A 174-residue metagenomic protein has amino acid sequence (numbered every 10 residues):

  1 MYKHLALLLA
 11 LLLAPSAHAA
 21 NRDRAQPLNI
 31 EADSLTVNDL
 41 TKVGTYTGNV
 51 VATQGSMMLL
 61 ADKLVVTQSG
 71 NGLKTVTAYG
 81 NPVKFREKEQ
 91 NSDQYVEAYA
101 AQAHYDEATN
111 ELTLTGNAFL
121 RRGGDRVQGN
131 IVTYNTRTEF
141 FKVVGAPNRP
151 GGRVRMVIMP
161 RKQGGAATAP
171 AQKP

Functional and structural regions predicted by a protein language model:
M1-P174: Mature-chain termini and adjacent capping regions
